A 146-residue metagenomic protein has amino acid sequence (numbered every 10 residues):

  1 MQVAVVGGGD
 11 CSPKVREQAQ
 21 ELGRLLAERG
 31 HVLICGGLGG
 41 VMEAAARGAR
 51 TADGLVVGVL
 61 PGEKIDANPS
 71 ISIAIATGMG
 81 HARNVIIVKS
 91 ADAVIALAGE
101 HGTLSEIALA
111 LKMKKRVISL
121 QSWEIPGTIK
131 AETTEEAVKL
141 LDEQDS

Functional and structural regions predicted by a protein language model:
M1-V57: Glycine-rich beta-alpha loop segments
V5, M113-K114: Mobile beta-alpha loop/short-helix "lid" or hinge segments that flank ligand
D10, H101, T128-I129: Short N-terminal micro-motifs specific to bacterial/archaeal maturation and metal-cluster initiation sites
E17-Q20, R24, E43, V85 (+2 more regions): Amphipathic, non-transmembrane alpha-helical secondary structure
A27, G39-K112, S119-I125: Acidic/glycine-enriched connector segments
C35, L97, A131: Active-site-adjacent beta-strand anchor residues
A74-G78, T128-L140: Short acidic-hydrophobic, aromatic-tinged amphipathic segments that line or gate anion-handling sites
K89, A93-V94, T134-S146: A charged, well-structured terminal subsegment
